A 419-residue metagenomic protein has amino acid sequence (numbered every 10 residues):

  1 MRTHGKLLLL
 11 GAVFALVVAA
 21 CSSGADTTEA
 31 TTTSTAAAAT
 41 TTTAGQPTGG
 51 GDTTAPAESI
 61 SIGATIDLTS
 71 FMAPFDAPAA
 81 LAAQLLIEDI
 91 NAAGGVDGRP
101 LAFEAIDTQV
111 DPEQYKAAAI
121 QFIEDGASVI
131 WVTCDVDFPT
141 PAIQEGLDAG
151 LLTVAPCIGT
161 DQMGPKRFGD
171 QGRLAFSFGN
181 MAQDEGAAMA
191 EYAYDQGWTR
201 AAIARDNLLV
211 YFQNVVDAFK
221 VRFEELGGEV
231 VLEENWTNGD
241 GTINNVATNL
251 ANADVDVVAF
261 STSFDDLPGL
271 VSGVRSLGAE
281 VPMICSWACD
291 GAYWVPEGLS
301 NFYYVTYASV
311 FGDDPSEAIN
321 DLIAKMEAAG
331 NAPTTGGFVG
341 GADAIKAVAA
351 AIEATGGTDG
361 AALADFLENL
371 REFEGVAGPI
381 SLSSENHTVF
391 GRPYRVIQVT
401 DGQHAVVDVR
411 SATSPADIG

Functional and structural regions predicted by a protein language model:
V18-A20: C-terminal motif of bacterial Sec signal peptides marking the signal peptidase cleavage site
S22-A30: Bacterial lipoprotein signal-peptidase II cleavage site
T48, P74-L81, G94-K166, W236-N244 (+2 more regions): Beta-alpha junction/loop-to-helix N-cap segments that form part of ligand/metal-binding clefts
D52-Q84, I106-E113, D135-D137, A204-Q213 (+2 more regions): Extracytoplasmic "Venus flytrap"
I60, L81-F103, E224-G228: Signal peptide-proximal N-terminal region of secreted/periplasmic/extracellular or secretory-lumen proteins
A127-V231, P282-Y304: Extracytoplasmic ligand/sensor domains, especially the bilobed periplasmic-binding protein
V271-A342, T400, A405, S411-D417: Extracellular/periplasmic periplasmic-binding protein-like sensory domains
A328-F338, A349-A405: Segments of small-molecule ligand-sensing domains
